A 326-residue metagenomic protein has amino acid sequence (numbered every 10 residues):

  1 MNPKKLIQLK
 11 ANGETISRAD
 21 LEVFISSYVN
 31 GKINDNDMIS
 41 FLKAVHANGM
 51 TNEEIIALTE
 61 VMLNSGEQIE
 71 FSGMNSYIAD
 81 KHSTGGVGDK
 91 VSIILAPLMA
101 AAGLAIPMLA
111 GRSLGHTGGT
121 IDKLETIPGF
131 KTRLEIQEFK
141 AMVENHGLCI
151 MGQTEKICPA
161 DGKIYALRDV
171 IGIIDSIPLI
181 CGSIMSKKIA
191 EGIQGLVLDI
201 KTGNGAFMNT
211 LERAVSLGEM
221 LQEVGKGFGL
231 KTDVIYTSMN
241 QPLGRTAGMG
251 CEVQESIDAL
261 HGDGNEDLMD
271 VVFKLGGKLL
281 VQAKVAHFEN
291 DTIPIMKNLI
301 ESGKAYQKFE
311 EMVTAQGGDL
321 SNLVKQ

Functional and structural regions predicted by a protein language model:
M1-G88, K308-D319: Acidic, glycine/proline-rich low-complexity segments that act as flexible tails and inter-domain linkers
K5, K10, T15-S17, I173-D175 (+2 more regions): Well-ordered secondary-structure scaffolds
A47, I93-P107, K187-G192, G227-F228 (+1 more regions): Alpha-helix C-terminal capping segments
Y77-H116: Glycine/serine-rich anion-binding loops at beta->alpha junctions that coordinate negatively charged ligand groups
D80, I106-A110, T132-E135, I150-Q153 (+2 more regions): General beta-strand structural signal in soluble alpha/beta enzymes
S92, A110, T117-D122, Q153-T154 (+3 more regions): Short acidic, glycine/serine/threonine-rich loops at helix termini
K123-C149, E219-G225, G229: A glycine-rich helix N-cap at a beta->alpha junction
E144-I193: Phosphate/diphosphate-binding glycine-rich loops and adjacent basic-rich segments that engage nucleotide
